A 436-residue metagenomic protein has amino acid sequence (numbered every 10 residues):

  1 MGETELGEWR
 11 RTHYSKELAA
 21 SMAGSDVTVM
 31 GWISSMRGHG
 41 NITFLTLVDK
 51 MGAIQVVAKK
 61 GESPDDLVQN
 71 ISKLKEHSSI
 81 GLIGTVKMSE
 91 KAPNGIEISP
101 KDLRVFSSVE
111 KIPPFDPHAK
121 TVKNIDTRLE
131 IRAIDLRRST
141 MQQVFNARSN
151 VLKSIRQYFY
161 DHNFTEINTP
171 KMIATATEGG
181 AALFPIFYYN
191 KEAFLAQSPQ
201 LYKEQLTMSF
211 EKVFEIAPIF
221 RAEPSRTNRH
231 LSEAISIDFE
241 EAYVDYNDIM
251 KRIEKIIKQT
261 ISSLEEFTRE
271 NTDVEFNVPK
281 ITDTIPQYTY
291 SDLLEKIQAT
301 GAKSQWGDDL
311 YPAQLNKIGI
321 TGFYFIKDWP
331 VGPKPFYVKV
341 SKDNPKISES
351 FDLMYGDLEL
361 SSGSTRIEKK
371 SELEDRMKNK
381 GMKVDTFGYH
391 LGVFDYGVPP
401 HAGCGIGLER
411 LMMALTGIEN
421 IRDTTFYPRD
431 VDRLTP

Functional and structural regions predicted by a protein language model:
E3-A242: Class II aminoacyl-tRNA synthetase-like tRNA-binding/catalytic domains
M36, S89, A174-T177, Y202-E204 (+8 more regions): Flexible loop/turn segments at secondary-structure boundaries
L74, S154-H162, S198-L201, Q205 (+12 more regions): Generic, well-ordered alpha-helical scaffold segments in large soluble proteins
T177-E178, K255-G356, N379-G392, Y396-G397: Metal-assisted phosphate- and nucleotidyl-transfer catalytic regions
N190, E211-V213, A234-S236, I320-F323 (+5 more regions): Active-site lining segments that contact anionic ligands and/or coordinate catalytic metals
P218, D238-E241, K327-P330, Y337-V340 (+6 more regions): Active-site proximal loops enriched in glycine and acidic residues that flank catalytic Cys/His/Asp and coordinate
V244-R252: Extended, domain-scale alpha-helical bundle/helix-rich regions
S364-T365, K370-P436: Active-site pocket scaffolds in enzymes
